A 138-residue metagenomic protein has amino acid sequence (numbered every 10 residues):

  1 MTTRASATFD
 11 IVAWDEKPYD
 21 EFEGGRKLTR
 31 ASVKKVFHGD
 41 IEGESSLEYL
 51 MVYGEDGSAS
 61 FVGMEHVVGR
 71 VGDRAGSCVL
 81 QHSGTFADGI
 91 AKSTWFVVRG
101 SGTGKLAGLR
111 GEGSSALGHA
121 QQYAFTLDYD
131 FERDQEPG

Functional and structural regions predicted by a protein language model:
M1-G138: Targeting-peptide/extracellular-domain and disordered-appendage signature
